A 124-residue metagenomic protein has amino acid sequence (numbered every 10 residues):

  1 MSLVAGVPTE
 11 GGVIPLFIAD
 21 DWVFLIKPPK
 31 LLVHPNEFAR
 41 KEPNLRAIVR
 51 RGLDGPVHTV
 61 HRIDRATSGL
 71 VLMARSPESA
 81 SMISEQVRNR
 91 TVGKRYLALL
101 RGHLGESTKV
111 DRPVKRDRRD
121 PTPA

Functional and structural regions predicted by a protein language model:
M1-A124: RNA pseudouridine synthases
